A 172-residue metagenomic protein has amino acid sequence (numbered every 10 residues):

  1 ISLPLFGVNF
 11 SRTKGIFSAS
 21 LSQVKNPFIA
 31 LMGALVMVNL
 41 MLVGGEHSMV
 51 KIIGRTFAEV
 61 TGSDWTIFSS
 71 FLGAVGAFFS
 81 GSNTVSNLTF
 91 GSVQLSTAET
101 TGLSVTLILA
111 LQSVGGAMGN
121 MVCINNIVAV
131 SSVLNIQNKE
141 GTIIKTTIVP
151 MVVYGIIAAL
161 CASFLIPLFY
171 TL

Functional and structural regions predicted by a protein language model:
I1-L5, A34-N39, S69-A77, P150-P167: Hydrophobic core segments of alpha-helical transmembrane domains in multi-pass membrane transport and ion-translocation
I1-S48: Core transmembrane alpha-helical segments of multi-pass membrane transporters/permeases
S20-F28, V60-T61, G115, T147-M151: Loop-to-transmembrane-helix entry motif
A30-G33, S63-F78, T101-V122: Alpha-helical transmembrane segments of multi-pass membrane proteins
L40-S48, D64-W65, A77-T89, M118-N125: Short helix-coil transition sites and intra-membrane helix breaks within transmembrane domains of multi-pass
G45-S63, T89-V93, T100-T101: Membrane-interface interhelical connector segments
K51, T84-T97, N126-Q137: Re-entrant/interfacial helical elements at transmembrane boundaries that shape and gate the permeation pathway
V114-L172: Juxtamembrane and boundary regions of transmembrane helices in multi-pass small-molecule transporters and channels
